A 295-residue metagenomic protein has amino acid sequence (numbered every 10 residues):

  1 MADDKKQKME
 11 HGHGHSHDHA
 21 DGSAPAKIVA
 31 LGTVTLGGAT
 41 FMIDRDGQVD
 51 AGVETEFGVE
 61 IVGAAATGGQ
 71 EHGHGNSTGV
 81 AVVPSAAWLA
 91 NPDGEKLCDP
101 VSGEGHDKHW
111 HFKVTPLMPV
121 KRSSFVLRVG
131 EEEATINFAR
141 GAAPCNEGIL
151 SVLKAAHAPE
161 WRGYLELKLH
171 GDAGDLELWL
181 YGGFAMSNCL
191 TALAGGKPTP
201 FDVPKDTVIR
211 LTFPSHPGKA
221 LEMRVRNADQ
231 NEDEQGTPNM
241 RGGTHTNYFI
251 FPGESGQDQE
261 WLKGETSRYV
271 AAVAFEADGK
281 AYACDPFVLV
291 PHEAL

Functional and structural regions predicted by a protein language model:
M1-L295: Intrinsically disordered, low-complexity terminal tails/loops enriched in metal-binding residues
